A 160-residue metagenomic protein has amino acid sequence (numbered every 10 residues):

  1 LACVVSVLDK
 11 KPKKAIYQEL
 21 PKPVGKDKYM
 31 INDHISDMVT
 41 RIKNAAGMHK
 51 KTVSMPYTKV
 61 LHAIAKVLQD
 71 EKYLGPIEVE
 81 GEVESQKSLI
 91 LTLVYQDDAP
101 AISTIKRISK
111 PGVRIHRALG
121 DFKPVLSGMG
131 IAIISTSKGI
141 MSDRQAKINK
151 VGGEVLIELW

Functional and structural regions predicted by a protein language model:
L8-W160: Core subunits and conserved enzymes of cellular information-processing and envelope-translocation systems across
